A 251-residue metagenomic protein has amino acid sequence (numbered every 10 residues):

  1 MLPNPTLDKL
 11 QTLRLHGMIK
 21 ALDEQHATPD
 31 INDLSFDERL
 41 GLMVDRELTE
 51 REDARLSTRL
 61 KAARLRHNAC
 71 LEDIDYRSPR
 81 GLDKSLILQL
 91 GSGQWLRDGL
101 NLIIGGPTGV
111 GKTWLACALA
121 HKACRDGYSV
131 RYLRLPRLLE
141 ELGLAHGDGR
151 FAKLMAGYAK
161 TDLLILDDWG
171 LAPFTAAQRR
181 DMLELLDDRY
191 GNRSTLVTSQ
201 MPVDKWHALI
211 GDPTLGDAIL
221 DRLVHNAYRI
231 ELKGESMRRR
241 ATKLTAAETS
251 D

Functional and structural regions predicted by a protein language model:
P3-P5, R125: A cross-kingdom feature that marks ATP-driven nucleic-acid transaction machinery
P5-D8, E24-T28, D73, L100-G105 (+1 more regions): Short hinge/gating elements
D8, H16-H67: Interdomain "pre-motor" coupling segment immediately N-terminal to P-loop NTPase/helicase cores
L22, S129, L133, R137-T161 (+1 more regions): Replace "adjacent to P-loop NTPase cores in ATP/GTP-dependent enzymes" with "adjacent to NTP-binding cores
E50, A54-Q89, R97: Clamp-loader machinery-focused feature within the broader ASCE/P-loop NTPase space
L82-K160: Conserved P-loop
